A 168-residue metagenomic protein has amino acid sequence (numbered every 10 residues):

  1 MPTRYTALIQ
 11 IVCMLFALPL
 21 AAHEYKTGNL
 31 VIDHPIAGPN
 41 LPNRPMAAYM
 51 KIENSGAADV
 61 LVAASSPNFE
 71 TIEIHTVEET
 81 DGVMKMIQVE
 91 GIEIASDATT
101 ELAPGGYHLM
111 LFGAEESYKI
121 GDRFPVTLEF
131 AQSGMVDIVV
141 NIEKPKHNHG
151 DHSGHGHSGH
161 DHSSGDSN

Functional and structural regions predicted by a protein language model:
M1-I11: Bacterial N-terminal signal peptides that target proteins for export
M14: Acyl-CoA-dependent O-acyltransferases
A17-A21: N-terminal signal peptide c-region/cleavage motif recognized by signal peptidases
H23-N168: Compact, glycine-rich, soluble single-domain proteins
